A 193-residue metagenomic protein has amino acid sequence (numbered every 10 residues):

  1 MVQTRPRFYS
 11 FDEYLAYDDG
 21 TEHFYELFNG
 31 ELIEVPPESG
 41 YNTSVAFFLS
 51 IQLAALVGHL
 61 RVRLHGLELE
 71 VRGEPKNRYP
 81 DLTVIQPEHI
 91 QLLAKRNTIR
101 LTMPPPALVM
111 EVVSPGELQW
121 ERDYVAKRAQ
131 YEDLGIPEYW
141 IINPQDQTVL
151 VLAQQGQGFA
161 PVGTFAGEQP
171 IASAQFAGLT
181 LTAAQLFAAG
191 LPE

Functional and structural regions predicted by a protein language model:
M1-E193: Gly/Pro/Ser/Thr-rich low-complexity, intrinsically disordered segments predominantly at protein N-termini
